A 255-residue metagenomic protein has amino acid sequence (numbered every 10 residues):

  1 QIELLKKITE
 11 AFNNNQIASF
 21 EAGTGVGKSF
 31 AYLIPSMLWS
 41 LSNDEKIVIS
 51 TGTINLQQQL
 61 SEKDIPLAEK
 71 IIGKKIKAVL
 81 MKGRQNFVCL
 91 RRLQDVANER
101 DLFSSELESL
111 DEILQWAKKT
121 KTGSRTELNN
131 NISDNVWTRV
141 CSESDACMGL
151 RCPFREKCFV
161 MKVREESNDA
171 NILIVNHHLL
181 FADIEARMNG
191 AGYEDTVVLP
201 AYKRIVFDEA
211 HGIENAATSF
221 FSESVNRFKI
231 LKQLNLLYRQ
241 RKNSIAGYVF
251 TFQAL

Functional and structural regions predicted by a protein language model:
Q1-F20: Conserved pre-motif I regulatory segment
T9-E10, F30-N43, K63-L67: Walker A/P-loop NTP-binding motif
N14-I34: Walker A/P-loop
D44-L173, H177-F181, N235, R239-F252: A substrate-engagement module of RecA-like helicase motors
M161-N171, A186-K203: Short basic/glycine-enriched coil/helix segment immediately N-terminal to the Walker B
A170, H177-H178, E209-H211, A217: Conserved Walker B
H211, N215-L255: Conserved phosphoryl-transfer catalytic core
